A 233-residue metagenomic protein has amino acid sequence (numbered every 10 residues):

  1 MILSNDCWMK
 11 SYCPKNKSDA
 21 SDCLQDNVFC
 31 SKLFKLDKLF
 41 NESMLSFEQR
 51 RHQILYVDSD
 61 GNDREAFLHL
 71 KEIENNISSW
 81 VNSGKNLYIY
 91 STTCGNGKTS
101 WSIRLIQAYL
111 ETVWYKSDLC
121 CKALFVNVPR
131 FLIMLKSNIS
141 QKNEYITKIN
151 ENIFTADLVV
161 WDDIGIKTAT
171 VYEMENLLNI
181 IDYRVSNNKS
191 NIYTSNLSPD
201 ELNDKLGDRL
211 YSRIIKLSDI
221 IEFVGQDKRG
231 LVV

Functional and structural regions predicted by a protein language model:
M1-N76, I220-I221, G225, R229-V233: A short, basic N-terminal segment
R64-K71, Y90-N96, I106-T155, T168: Short glycine-rich substrate-engagement loop in P-loop NTPases that contacts/grips substrate
S79-I103: Walker A/P-loop nucleotide-binding motif
W80-V81, Y115-D118, E151-F154, D182-N187 (+1 more regions): Conserved catalytic network of the ASCE P-loop NTPase/AAA+ motor domain
L87, L124-V126, V160, I192 (+1 more regions): Hydrophobic/aromatic beta-strand patches that form the interior of the parallel beta-sheet core in alpha/beta enzyme
K122, T155-L158, N187-Y193: Loop/turn-to-beta-strand initiation segments
I133, N138, I166-V233: Replace "adjacent to P-loop NTPase cores in ATP/GTP-dependent enzymes" with "adjacent to NTP-binding cores
D162-I164: Walker B catalytic acidic pair
